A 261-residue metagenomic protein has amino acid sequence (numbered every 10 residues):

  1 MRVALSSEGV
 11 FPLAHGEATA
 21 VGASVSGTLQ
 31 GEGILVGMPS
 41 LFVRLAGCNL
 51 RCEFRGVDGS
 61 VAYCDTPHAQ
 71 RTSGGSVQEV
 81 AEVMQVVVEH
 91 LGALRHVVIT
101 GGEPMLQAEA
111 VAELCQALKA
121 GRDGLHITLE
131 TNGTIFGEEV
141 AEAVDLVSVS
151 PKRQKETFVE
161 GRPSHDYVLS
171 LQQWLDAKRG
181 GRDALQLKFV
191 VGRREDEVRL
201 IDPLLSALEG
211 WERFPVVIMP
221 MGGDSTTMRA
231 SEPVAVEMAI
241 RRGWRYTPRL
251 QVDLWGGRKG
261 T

Functional and structural regions predicted by a protein language model:
M1-S26, R242-T261: Short, basic/aromatic-enriched C-terminal tail that caps enzymatic domains
V3, E8-V10, H15-G16, G22-V25 (+3 more regions): Conserved Radical SAM active-site core
G27-E32: Short secondary-structure capping/turn segments at boundaries of alpha-helices and beta-strands
I34-V36: A short catalytic or substrate-binding loop motif that flags glycine-/basic-rich loops and adjacent residues that bind
L45-A46: Aromatic-flanked redox-active Cys/Sec active sites in thiol-based oxidoreductases, especially the WC-centered
M84, M105-T261: Conserved AdoMet/S-adenosylmethionine-binding subsite of the radical SAM
